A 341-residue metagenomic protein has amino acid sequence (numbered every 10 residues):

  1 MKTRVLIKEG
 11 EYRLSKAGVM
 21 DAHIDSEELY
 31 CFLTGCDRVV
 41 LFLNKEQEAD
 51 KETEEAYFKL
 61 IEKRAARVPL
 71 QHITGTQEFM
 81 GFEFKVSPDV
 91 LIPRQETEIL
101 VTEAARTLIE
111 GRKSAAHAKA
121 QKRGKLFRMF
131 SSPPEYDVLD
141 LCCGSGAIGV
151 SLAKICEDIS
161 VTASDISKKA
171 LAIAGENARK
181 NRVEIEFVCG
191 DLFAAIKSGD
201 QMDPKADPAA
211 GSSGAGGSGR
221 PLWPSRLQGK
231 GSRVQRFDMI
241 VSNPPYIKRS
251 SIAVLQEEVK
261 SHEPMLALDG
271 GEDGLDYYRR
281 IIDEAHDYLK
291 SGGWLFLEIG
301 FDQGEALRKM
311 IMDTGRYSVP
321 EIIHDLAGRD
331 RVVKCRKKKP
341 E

Functional and structural regions predicted by a protein language model:
M1, K16, H23, D50-E54 (+4 more regions): Short, solvent-exposed loop/helix junctions and linker helices that flank or host conserved functional motifs
M1-Q77: N-terminal auxiliary segments of SAM/dcSAM-dependent transferases
I7, S26-E27, E54-Y57, R67-L70 (+8 more regions): A general structural signal for well-ordered alpha-helical segments in protein cores
L43-K45, E55-K113, H117-E157, S164-E176 (+2 more regions): SAM-dependent Rossmann-like transferase core, predominantly class I methyltransferases with a strong bias toward
R112, R123, R128, G217-R220 (+2 more regions): Basic polycationic patches enriched in arginine
I155-S160, S164-G216, W223-P224, R233-K339: S-adenosylmethionine
